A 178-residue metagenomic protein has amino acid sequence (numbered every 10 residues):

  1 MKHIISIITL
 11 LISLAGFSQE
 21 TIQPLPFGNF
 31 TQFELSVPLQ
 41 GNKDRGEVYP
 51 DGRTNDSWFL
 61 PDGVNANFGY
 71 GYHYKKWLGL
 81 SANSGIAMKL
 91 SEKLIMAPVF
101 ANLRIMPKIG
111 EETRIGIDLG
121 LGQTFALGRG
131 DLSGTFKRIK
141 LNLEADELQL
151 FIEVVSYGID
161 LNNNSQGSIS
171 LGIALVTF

Functional and structural regions predicted by a protein language model:
M1-F27, F178: Cleavable N-terminal export/targeting peptides
Q23-F33, K76-L80, E111-I117, D146-L150 (+1 more regions): Outer-envelope beta-barrel architecture signal
L25, D56-L60, S91-M96, G128-T135 (+1 more regions): Replace "Gram-negative outer membrane beta-barrel proteins" with "bacterial and organellar outer membrane beta-barrel
F30, P61-N65, M96-F100, G134-R138 (+1 more regions): Transmembrane beta-barrel architecture of outer-membrane proteins
T31-V37, F68, L80-S84, A101 (+4 more regions): Membrane-embedded beta-strand positions of outer-membrane beta-barrel proteins
F33-Q40, L141, A145, N164-F178: Outer-membrane beta-barrel "beta-signal"
L39-N65: Surface-exposed strand-loop-strand hairpins of Gram-negative outer-membrane beta-barrel proteins
G41, L60, V64-R129, T177-F178: Gram-negative (and chloroplast) outer-membrane scaffold detector with strong preference for beta-barrel transmembrane
